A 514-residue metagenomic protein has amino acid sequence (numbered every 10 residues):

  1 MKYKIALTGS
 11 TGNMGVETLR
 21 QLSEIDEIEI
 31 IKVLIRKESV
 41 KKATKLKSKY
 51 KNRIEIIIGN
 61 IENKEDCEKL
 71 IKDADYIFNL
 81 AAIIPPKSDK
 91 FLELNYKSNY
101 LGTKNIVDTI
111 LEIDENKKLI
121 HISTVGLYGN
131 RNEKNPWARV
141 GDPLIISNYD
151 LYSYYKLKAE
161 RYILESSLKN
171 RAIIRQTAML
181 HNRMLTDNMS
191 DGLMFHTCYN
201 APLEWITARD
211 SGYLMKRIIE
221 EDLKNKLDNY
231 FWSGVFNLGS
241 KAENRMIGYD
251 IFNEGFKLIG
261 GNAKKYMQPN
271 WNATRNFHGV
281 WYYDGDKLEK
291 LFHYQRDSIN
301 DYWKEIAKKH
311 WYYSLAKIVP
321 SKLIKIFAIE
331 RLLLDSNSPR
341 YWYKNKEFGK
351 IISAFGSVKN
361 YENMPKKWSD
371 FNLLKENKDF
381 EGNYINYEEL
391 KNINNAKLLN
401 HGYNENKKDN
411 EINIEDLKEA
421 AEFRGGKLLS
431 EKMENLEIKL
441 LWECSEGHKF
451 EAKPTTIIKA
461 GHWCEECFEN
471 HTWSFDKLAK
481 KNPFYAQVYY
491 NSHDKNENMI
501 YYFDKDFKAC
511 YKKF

Functional and structural regions predicted by a protein language model:
Y3-I25: N-terminal Rossmann NAD(P)H-binding glycine-rich loop of SDR-like oxidoreductase domains
Y50-S98: NAD(P)H-binding glycine-rich loop region in Rossmannoid oxidoreductase-like domains and their noncatalytic homologs
E62, K90, L94-N105, D150 (+2 more regions): Glycine-rich NAD(P)-binding loop of the Rossmann-fold in SDR/ketoreductase-type enzymes
I83, L101-L151, A172: Conserved Rossmann-fold NAD(P)-dependent oxidoreductase catalytic core, especially the SDR/UDP-sugar
Y154, T197-K224: Substrate-positioning beta->alpha
A159-R183, Y230: Conserved beta-loop-beta element that borders a ligand/cofactor-binding pocket
L214-D286, K290-L291, D297-N392: Mid/C-terminal beta-alpha module of Rossmann-like enzyme folds, strongest in SDR-family dehydrogenases/epimerases
S369-F514: Functional cation/ligand-contacting sites centered on basic and imidazole/sulfhydryl donors
